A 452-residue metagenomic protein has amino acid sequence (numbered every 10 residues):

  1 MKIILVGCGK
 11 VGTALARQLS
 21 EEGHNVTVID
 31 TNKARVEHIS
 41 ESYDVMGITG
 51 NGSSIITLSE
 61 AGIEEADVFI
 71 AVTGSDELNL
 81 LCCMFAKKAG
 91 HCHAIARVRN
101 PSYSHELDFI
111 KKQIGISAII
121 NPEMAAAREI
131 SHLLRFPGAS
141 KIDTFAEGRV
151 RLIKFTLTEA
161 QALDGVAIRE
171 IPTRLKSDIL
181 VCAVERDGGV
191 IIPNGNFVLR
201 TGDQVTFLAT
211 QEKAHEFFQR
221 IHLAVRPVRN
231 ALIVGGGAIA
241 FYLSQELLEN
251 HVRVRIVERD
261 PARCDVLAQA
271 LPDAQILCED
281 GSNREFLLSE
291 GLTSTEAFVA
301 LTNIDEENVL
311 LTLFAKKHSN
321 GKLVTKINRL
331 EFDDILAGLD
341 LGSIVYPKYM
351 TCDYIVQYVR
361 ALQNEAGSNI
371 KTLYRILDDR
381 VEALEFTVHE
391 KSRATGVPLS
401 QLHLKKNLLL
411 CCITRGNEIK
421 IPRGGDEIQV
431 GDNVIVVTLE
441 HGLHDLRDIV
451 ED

Functional and structural regions predicted by a protein language model:
M1-D452: Cytosolic regulatory regions of ion transport systems
